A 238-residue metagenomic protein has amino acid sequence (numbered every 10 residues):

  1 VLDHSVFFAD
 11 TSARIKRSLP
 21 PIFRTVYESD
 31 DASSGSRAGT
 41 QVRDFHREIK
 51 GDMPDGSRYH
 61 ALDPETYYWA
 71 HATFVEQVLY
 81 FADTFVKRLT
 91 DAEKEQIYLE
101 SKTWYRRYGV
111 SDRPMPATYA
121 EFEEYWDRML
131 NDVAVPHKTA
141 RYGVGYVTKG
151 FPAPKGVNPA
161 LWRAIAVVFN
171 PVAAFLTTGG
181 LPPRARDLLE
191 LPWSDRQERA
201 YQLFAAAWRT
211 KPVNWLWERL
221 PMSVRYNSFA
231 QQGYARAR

Functional and structural regions predicted by a protein language model:
V1-R238: Mature, function-bearing regions of proteins
